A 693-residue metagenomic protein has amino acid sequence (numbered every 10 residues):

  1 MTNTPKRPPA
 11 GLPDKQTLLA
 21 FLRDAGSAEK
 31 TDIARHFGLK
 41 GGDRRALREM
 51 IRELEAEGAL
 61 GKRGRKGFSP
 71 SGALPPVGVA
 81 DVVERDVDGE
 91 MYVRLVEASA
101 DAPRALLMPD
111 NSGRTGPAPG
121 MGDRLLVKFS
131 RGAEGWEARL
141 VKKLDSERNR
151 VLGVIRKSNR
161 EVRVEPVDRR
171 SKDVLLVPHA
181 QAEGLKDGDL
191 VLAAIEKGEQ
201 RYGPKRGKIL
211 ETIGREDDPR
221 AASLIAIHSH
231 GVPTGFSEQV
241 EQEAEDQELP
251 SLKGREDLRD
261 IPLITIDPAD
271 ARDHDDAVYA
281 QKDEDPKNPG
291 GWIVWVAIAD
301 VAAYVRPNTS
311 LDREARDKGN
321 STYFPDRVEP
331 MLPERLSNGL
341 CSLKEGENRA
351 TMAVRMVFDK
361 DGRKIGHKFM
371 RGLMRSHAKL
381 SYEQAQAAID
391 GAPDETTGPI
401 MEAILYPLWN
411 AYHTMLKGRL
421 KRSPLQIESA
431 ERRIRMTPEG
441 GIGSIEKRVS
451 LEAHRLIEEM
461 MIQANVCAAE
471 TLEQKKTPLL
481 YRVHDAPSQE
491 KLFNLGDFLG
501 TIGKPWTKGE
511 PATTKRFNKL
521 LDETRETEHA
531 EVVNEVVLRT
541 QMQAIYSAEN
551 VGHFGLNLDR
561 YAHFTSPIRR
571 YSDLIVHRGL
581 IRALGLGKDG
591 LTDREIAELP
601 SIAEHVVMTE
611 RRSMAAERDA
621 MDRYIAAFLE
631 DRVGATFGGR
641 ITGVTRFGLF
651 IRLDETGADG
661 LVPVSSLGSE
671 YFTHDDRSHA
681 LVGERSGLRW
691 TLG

Functional and structural regions predicted by a protein language model:
M1-W295, A302-E347, K379, Q384-I389 (+1 more regions): Charge-lined substrate channels and their catalytic hotspots, especially those that engage the 3′ end of RNA
L192, G198, R215, I225-V232 (+2 more regions): Electropositive polyanion-binding surfaces
G500, L692-G693: Generic low-polarity alpha-helical segments
